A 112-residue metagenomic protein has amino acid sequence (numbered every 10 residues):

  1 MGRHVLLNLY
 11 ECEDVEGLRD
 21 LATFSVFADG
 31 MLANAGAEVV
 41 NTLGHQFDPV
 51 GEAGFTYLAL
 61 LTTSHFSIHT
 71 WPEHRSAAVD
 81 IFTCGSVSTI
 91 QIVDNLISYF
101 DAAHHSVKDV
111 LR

Functional and structural regions predicted by a protein language model:
M1-R112: Polybasic/polar functional segments that serve as interface/processing modules
